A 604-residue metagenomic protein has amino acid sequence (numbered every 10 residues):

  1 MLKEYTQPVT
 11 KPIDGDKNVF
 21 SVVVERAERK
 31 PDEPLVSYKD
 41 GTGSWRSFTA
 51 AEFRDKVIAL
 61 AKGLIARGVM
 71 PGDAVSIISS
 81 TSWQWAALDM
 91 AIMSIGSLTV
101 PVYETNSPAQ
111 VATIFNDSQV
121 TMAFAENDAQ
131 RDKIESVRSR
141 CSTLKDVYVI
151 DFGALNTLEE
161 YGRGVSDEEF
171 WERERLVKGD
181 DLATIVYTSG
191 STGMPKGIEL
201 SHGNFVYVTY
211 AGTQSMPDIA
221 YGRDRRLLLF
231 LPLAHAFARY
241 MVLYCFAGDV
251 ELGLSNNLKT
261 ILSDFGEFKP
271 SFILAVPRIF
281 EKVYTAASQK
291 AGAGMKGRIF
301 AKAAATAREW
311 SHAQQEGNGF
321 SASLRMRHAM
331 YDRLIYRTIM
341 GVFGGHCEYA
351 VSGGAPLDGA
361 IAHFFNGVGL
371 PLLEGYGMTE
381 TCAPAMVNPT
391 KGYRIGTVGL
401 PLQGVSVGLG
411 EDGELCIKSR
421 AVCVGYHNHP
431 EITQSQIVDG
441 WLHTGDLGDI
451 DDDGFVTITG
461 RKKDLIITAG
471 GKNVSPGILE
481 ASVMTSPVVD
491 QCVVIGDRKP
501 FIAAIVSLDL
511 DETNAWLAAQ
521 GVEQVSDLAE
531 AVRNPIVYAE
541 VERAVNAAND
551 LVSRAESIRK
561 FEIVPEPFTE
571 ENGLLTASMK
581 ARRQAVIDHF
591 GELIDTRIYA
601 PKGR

Functional and structural regions predicted by a protein language model:
P31-P34, V149, R163-Y187, M194 (+1 more regions): Conserved pre-ATP/AMP-binding loop-to-beta segment of ANL
V36-M90, S107-A112, E159-R163, H202-G203: Conserved AMP-binding/adenylate-forming core of the ANL superfamily
T42, A129-G179, A287-Y336: ANL superfamily adenylate-forming
S47-A51, A183-T209: Conserved AMP-binding A3 loop
R67, S94-E160, E540: Structural core segment of the AMP-binding/adenylate-forming
D73, N106-S136, V208-L228, L258-F272 (+2 more regions): Conserved ATP-dependent adenylate/AMP-binding module captured primarily in the ANL superfamily
V206-L229, L233-Y336, H346: Conserved AMP-binding/adenylation subdomain of ANL enzymes
P401-T468, T485: Conserved ATP-binding/catalytic segment of the ANL
